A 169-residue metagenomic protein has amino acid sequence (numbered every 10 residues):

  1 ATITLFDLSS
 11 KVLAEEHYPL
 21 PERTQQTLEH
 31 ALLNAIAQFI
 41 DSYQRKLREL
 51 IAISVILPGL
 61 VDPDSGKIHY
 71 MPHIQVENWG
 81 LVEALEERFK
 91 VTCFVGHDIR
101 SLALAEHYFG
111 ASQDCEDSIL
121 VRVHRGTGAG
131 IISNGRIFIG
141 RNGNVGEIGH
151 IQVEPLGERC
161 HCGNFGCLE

Functional and structural regions predicted by a protein language model:
A1-A14, L120-S133: Gly/Thr-rich phosphate-binding beta-strand-loop-beta motif of the actin/hexokinase/Hsp70
F6, V61-D62, I131, I139 (+1 more regions): Hydrophobic alpha-helical segments, especially N-terminal targeting/anchoring helices
V12-D117: Glycine-rich phosphate-binding loop and adjoining helix at the ATP-binding site of ATP-dependent phosphoryl-transfer
L50-S54, S118-R122, G128-G130, H161: Short glycine-aspartate micro-motif
L57-G59, H124-T127, I137, G166: Glycine-rich beta-alpha junction loops
H97, V121-V123, R141: Active-site flanking residues adjacent to catalytic metal/cofactor-binding acidic residues
I131-E147: Short, charged low-complexity linear segments at domain edges
H150-E169: Active-site core segments that coordinate phosphate-bearing ligands/cofactors across diverse enzyme families
